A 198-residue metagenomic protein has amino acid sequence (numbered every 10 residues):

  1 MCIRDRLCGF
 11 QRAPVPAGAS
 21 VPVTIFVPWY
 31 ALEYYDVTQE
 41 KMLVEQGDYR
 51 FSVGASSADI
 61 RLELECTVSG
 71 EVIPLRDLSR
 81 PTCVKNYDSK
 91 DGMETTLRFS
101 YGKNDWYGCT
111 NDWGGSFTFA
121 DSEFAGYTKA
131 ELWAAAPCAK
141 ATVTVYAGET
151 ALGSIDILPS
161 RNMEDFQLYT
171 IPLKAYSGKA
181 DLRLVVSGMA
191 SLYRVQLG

Functional and structural regions predicted by a protein language model:
M1-I3: Short, small-residue-biased leader/transition segments that mark boundaries at the very start of proteins
R6-P14: Generic long, charged, amphipathic alpha-helical segments
G9-F10, T38, T118, T170: Short, solvent-exposed loop/turn positions at domain surfaces that link secondary-structure elements or cap domain
A13-A17, V44, F124, Y176: Hydrophobic beta-strand core residues of beta-sandwich domains
V15-P28: Short Pro-Gly-centered flexible turn/kink motifs
V27-A31, S57: Short, charged beta-turn/beta-strand-edge "cap" motif at the junction between a beta-strand and an adjacent loop
A31-D48: Short glycine/proline/serine/threonine-rich loop/turn segments at secondary-structure transition edges
D48-R50, S57-R61, V68-G198: Extracytoplasmic
